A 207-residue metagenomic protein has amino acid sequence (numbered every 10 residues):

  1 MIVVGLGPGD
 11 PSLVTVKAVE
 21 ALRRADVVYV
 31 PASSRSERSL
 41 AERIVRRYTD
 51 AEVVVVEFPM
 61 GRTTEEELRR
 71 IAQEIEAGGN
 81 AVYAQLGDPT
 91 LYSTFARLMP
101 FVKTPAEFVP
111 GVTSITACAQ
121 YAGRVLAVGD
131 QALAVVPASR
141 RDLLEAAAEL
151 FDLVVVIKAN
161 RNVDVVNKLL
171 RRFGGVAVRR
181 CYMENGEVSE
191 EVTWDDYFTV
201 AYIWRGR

Functional and structural regions predicted by a protein language model:
M1-V3, L144-R207: A contiguous loop/helix-start segment that scaffolds small-molecule binding in enzyme catalytic cores
M1-V4, G79-Q85, A106, L133 (+1 more regions): Generic beta-sheet signal
M1-V56, G174, N185, S189-D195: Glycine-rich, flexible N-terminal cofactor/catalytic loop recognition
V30-P31, V55, Y83-Q85, A106-G111 (+3 more regions): General beta-strand structural signal in soluble alpha/beta enzymes
R35-R38, T113-A117, V163, M183-N185: Short gly/pro/ser/thr-enriched loop/turn and capping motifs at secondary-structure boundaries
T63-L98: Ordered, amphipathic secondary-structure segments that act as subunit-interaction surfaces in large macromolecular
R70-I75, V125-P137, T193-W204: A polyampholytic, Gly/Pro-enriched intrinsically disordered region
G87-L150: Class I SAM-dependent methyltransferase SAM-binding "motif I" and its flanking Rossmann-like core
